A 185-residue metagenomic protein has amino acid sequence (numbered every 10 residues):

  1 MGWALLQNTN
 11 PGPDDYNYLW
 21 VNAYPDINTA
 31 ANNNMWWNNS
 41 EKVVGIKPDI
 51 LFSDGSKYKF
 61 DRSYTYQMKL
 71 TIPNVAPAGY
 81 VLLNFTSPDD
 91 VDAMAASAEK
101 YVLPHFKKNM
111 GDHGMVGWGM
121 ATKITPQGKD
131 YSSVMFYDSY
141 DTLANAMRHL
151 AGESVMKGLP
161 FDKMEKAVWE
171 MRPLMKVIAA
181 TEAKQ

Functional and structural regions predicted by a protein language model:
M1-G45, I50-Q185: Short S/T/G/P-rich N-terminal loop/turn motif that feeds into the first structured element of a domain
